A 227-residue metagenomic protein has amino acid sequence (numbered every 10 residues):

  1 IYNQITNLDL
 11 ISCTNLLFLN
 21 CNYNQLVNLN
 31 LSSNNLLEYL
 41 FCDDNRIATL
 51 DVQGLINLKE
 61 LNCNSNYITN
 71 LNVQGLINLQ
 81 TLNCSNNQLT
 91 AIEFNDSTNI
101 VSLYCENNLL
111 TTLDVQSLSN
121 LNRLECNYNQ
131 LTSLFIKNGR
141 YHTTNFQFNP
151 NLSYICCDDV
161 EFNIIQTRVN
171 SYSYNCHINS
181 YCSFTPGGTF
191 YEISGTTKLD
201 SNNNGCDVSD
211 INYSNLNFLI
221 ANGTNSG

Functional and structural regions predicted by a protein language model:
N3, N24, N45, N66 (+4 more regions): Consensus "Asn ladder" position of solenoid repeat domains
C13-L16, S33-L37, L55-L58, L76-L79 (+5 more regions): Leucine-rich repeat
L17-C21, E38-C42, K59-C63, L82-C84 (+4 more regions): Conserved hydrophobic beta-strand positions in leucine-rich repeat
T132-G188: Leucine-rich solenoid repeat scaffolds
I193-L199: A short, amphipathic beta-strand motif
S201-S209: Acidic, glycine-anchored loop motifs typical of Ca2+
N212-G227: Short amphipathic beta-strand segments in non-cytosolic proteins
